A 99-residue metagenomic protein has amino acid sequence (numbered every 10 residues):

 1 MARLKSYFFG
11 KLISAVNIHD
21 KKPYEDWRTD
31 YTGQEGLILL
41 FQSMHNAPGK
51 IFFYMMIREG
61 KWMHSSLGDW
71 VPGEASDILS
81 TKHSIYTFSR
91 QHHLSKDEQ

Functional and structural regions predicted by a protein language model:
M1-D69, D97-Q99: N-terminal non-globular leader segments, chiefly Sec-dependent signal peptides
H64-Q99: Short, compact, well-ordered microdomains
